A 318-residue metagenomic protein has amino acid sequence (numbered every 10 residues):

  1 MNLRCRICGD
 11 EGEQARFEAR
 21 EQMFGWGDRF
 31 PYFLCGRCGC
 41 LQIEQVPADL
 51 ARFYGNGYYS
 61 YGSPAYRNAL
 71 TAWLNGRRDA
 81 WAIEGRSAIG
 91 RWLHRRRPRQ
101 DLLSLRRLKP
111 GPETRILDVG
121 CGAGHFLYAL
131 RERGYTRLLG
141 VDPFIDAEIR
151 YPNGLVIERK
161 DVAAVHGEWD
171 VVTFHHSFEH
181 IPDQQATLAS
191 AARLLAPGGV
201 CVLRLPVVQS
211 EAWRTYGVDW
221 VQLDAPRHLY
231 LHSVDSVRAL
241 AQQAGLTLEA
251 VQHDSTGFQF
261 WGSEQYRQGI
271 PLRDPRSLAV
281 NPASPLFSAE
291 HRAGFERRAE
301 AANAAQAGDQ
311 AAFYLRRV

Functional and structural regions predicted by a protein language model:
M1-H175, Q184-L188, H253-D254, P282-F287 (+1 more regions): Conserved N-terminal segment of class I S-adenosyl-L-methionine
A19-M23, E249-A283: Conserved catalytic loop of SAM-dependent methyltransferase domains
P31, N153-I157, V218-D219, S263-Q268: Short low-complexity, flexible loop/linker segments enriched in glycine and/or proline with clustered acidic
A147, V208-E211, S255-G257: Feature marks short, surface-exposed loop/turn motifs that line or immediately flank catalytic pockets and channel
H176, H180, H228: Histidine-centered divalent metal-coordination motifs
Q185-V200: A short glycine-rich, Lys/Arg-flanked "PGG" loop and its adjoining helix->strand segment in the class I
C201-Y230, D235-L240, Y266: Short, glycine-/aromatic-enriched active-site segment of Class I SAM-dependent methyltransferases
